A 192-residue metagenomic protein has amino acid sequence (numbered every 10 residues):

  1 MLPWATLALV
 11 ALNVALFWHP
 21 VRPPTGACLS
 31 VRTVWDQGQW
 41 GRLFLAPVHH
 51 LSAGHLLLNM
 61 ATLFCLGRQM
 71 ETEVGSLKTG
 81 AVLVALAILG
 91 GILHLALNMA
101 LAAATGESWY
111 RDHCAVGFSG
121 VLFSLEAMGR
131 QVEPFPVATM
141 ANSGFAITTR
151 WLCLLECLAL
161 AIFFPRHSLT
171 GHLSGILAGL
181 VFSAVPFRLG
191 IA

Functional and structural regions predicted by a protein language model:
M1-A192: A detector for small-residue-rich transmembrane helices and their helix-helix packing motifs
